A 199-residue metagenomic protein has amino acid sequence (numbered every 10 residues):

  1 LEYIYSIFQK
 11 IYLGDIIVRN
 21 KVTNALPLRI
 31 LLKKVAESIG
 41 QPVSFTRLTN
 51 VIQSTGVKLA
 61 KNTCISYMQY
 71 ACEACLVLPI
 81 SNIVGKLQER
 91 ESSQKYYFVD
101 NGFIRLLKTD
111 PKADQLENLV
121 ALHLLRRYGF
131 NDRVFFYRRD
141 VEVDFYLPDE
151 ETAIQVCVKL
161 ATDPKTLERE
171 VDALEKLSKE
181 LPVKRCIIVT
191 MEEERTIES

Functional and structural regions predicted by a protein language model:
E2-A153, V158: Accessory nucleic acid-recognition modules appended to NTPase machines
V158-S199: Catalytic cores of nucleic-acid endonucleases
